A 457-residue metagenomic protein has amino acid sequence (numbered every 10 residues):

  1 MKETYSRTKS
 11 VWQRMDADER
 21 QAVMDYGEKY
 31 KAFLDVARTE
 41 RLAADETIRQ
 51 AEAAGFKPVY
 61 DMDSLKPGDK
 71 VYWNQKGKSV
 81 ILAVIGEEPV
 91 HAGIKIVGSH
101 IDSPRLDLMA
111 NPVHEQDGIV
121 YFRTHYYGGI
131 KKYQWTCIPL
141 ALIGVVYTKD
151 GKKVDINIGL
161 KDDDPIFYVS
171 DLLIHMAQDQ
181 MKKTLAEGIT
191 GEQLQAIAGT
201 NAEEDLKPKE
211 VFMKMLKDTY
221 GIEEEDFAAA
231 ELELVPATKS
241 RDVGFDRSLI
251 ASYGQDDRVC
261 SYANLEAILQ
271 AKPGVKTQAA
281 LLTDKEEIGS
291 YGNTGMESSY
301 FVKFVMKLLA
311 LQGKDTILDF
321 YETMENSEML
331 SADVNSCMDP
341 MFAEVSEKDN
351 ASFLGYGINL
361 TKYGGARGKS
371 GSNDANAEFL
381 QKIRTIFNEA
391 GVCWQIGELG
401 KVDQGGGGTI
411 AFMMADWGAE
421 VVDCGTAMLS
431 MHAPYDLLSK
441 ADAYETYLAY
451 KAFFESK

Functional and structural regions predicted by a protein language model:
M1-K457: N-terminal hydrophobic/helix-forming segments and targeting peptides
